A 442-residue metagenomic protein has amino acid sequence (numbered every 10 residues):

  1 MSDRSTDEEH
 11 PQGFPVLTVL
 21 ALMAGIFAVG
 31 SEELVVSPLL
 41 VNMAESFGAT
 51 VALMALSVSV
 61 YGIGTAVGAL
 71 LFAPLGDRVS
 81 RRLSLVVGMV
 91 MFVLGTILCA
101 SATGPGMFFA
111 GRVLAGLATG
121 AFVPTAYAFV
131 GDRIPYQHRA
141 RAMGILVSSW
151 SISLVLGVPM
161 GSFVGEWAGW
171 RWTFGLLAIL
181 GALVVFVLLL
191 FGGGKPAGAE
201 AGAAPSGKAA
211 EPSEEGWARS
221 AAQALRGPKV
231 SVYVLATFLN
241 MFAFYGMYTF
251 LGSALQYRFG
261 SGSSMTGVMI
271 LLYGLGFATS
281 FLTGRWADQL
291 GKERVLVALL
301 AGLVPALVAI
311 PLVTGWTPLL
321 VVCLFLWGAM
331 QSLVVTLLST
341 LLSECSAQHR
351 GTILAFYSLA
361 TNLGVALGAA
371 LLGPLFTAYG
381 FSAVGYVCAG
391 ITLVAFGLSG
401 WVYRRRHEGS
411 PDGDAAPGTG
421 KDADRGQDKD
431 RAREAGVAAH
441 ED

Functional and structural regions predicted by a protein language model:
D3-Q12, G193-L235: Juxtamembrane intracellular "pre-TM" segments in multi-pass secondary transporters
G48, S80, S101-M107, V313-T314: Helix-breaking motifs and short loop linkers at transmembrane-helix boundaries and internal kinks in secondary membrane
V67-T103: Conserved MFS/SLC helix-loop-helix module at the cytosolic interface between two early adjacent transmembrane helices
A69-S80, T279-K292, F376: Helix-to-loop junctions at the C-terminal end of transmembrane segments in multipass secondary transporters
M91, G95, G106-L114, P318-L326: Paired small-residue
G111-I152: Cytoplasmic helix-loop-helix junction between adjacent transmembrane helices in 12-TM secondary transporters
Y136-H138, G144-G192: Helix-loop-helix hairpin linking two adjacent transmembrane segments in secondary transporters
E293-L338: C-terminal transmembrane helical hairpin of 12-TM major facilitator-type secondary transporters
